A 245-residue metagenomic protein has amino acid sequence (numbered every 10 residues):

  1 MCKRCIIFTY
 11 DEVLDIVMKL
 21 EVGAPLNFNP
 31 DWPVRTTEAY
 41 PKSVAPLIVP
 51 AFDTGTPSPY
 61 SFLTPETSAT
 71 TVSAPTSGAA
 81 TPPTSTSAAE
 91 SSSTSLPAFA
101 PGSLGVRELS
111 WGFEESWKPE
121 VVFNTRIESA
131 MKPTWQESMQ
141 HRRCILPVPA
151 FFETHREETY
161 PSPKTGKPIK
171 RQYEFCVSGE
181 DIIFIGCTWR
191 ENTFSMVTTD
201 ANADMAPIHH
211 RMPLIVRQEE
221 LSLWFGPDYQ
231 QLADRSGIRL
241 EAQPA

Functional and structural regions predicted by a protein language model:
M1-A245: Short linear sequence motif anchored by a di-proline
